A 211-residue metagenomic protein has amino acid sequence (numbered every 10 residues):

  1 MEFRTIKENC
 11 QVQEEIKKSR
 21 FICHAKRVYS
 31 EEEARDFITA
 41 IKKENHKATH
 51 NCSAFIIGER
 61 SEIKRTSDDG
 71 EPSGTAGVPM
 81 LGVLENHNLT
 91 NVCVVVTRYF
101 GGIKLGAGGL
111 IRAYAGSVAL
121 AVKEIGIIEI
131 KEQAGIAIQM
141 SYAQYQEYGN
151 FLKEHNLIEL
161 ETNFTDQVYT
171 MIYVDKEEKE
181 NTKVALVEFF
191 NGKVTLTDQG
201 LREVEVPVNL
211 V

Functional and structural regions predicted by a protein language model:
M1-G74, K179, T197-V206, V211: C-terminal regulatory domains involved in ligand/effector binding and gene-expression control
H24, C52-S53, N91-V94, G135 (+1 more regions): Structural motif
K42, L84-E85, A115, A119-G126 (+3 more regions): Signal for well-folded cores of large energy- and translation-related assemblies
A76-E124: Active-site beta-strand/loop microenvironment that shapes enzyme catalytic pockets
G126-A143: Short glycine-/aliphatic-rich beta-strand segments at the starts of folded cytosolic domains
Q139-L157: Short amphipathic alpha-helix segments
E159-F164, F190-P207: Conserved short beta-strand edge segments in small beta-sheet-based binding/regulatory domains
I172-N181: Terminal, non-globular segments
